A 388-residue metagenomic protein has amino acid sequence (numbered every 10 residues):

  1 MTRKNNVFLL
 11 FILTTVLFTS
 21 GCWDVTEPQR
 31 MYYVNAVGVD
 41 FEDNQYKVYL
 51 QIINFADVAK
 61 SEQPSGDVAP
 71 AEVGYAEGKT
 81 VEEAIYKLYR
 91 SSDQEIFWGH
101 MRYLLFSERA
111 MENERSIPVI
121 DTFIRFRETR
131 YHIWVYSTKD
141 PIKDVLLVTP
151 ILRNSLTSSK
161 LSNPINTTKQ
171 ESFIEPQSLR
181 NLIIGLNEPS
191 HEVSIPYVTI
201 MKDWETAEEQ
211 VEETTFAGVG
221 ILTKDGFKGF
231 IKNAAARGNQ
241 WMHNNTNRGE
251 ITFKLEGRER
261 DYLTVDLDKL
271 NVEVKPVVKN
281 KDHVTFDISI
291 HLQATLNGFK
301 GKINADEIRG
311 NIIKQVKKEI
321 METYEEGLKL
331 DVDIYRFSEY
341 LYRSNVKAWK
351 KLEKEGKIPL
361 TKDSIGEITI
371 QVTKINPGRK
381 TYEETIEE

Functional and structural regions predicted by a protein language model:
T2-E388: Membrane-proximal alpha-helical signals and transmembrane carboxylates
